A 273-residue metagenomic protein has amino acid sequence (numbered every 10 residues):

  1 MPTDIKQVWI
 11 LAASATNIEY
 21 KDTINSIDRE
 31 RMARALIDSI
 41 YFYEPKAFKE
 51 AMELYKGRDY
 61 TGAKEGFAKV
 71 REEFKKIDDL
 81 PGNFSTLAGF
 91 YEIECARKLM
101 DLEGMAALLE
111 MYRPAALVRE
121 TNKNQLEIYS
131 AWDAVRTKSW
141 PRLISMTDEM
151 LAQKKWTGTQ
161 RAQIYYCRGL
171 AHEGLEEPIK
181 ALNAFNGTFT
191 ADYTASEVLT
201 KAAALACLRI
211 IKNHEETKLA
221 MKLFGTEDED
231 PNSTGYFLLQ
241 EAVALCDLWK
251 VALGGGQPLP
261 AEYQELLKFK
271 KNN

Functional and structural regions predicted by a protein language model:
M1-E110, P114-L117, Q125-T137, P141 (+3 more regions): Compositionally biased alpha-helical segments
P2, P114, P141, P178-A181 (+2 more regions): Proline-rich intrinsically disordered, low-complexity coils
T23-E30, E72-S85, M111-L126, E149-A162 (+2 more regions): Short solvent-exposed coil/turn linkers within tandem alpha-helical repeat scaffolds
Y43-K46, Y91-A106, A131-L143, L170-K180 (+3 more regions): Alpha-helical linker/edge segments of TPR/alpha-solenoid repeat scaffolds and analogous pre-/post-domain helices
E65-G66, A107, S145, K180-N183 (+2 more regions): Primarily a tetratricopeptide repeat
W132, P141-T200, A206: Flexible, glycine-rich surface segments
